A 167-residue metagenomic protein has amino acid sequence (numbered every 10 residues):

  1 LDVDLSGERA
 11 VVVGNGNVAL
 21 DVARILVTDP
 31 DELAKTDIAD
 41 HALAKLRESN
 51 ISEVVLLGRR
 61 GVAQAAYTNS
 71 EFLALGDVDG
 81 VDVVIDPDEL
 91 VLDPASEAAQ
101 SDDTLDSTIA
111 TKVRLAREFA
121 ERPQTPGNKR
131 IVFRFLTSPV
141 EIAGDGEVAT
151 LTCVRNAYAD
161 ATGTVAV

Functional and structural regions predicted by a protein language model:
L1-E8: A short, basic/flexible loop-to-alpha-helix module at the beginning of a structural domain
E8-A10, S52: N-terminal hydrophobic or amphipathic segments with adjacent small-residue motifs that include Sec signal peptides
V11-V13, F133: Short hydrophobic core segments
V13-G16, R59: Glycine-rich Rossmann-fold phosphate-binding loop(s) that bind the pyrophosphate of adenine dinucleotide cofactors
L20, R24-V167: Dinucleotide-binding/catalytic capping subdomain of oxidoreductase cores
